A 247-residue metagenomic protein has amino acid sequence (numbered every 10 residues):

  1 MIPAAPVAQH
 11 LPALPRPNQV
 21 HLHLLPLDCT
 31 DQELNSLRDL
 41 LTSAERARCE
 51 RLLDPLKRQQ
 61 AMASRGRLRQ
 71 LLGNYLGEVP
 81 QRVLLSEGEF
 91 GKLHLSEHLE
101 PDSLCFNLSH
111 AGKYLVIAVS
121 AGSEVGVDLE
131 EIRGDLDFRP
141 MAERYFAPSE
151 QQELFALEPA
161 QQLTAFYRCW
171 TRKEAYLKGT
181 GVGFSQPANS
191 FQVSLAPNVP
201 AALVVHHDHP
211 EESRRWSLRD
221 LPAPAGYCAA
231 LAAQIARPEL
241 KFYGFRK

Functional and structural regions predicted by a protein language model:
M1-K247: Core catalytic alpha/beta fold that binds nucleotide/phospho-ligands
